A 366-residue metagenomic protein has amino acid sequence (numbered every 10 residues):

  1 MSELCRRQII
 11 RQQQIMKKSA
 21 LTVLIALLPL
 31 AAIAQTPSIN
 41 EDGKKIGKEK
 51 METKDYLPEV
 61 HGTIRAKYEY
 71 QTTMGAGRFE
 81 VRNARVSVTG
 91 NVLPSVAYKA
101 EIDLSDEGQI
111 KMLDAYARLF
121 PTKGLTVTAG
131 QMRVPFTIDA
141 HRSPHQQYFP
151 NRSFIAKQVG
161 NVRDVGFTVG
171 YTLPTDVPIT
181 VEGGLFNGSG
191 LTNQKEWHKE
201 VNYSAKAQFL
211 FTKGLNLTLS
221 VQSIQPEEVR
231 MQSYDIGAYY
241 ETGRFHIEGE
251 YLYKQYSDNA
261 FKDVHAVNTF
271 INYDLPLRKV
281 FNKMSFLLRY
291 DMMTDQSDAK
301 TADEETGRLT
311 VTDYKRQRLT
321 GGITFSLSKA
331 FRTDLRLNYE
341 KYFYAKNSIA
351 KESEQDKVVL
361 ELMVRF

Functional and structural regions predicted by a protein language model:
E3-I15: Short, Lys/Arg-enriched N-terminal segments with co-localized hydrophobic residues within the first ~10-30 amino acids
E3-R6, A20, P37-E41, A205 (+2 more regions): Compositionally biased regions
S19-I25, I33-R65, F366: N-terminal periplasmic/intermembrane-space "pro-region" immediately following the signal or transit peptide
P37, T72-M74, L93, R118-F120 (+2 more regions): Outer-membrane beta-barrel pore domains
K48-G190, K199-V201, Q208-N216, F270-N272 (+2 more regions): Outer membrane beta-barrel
Q158, E196, A260: Glycine- and other small-residue-rich loops at beta-strand/loop junctions that grip anionic moieties
Q194-E200, V264: Interfacial loop-to-helix transition and helix-capping segments at the boundaries of transmembrane helices
